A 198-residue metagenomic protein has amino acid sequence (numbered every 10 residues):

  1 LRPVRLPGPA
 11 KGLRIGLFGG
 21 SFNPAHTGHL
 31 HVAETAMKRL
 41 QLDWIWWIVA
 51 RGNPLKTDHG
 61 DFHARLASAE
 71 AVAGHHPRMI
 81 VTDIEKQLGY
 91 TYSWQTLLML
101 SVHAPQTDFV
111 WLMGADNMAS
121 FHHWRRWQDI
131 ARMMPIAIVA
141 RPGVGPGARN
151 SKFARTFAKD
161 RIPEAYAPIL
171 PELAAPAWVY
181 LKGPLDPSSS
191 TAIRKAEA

Functional and structural regions predicted by a protein language model:
L1-A198: Nucleotidyltransferase catalytic core that binds NTPs
